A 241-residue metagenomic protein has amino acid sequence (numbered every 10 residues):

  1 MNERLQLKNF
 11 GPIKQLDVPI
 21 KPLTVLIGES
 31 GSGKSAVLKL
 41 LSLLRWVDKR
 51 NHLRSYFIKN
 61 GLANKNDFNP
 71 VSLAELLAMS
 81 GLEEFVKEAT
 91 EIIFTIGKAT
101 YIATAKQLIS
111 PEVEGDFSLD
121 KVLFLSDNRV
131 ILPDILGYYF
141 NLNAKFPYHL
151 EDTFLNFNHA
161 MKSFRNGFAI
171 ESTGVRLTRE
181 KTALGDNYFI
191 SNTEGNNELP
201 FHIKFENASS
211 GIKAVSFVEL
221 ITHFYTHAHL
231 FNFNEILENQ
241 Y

Functional and structural regions predicted by a protein language model:
M1-L43: Pre-Walker A-like glycine/lysine-rich segment at the N-terminus of P-loop NTPase domains
R45-Y241: Phosphate-coordinating catalytic segments in nucleotide- and nucleic-acid-processing enzymes
